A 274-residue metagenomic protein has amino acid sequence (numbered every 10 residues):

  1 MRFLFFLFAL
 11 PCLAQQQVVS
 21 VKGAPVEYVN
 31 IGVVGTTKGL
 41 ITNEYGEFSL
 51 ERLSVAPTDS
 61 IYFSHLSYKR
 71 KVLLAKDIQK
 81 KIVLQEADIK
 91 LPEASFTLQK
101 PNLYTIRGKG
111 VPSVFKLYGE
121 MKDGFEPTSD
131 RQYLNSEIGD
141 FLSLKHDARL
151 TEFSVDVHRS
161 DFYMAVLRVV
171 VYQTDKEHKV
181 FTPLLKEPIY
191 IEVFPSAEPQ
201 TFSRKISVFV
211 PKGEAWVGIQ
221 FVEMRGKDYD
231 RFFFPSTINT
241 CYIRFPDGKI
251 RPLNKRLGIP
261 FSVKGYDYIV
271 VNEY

Functional and structural regions predicted by a protein language model:
M1-V18: Bacterial Sec-dependent N-terminal signal peptides
V21-G35, A56: Short, ordered, surface-exposed loop/turn motifs in non-cytosolic proteins
V29-V33, G46, I61, F96 (+1 more regions): Hydrophobic beta-strand segments
T37-E47: Short, acidic Ser/Thr/Gly-rich low-complexity loop/linker segments typical of extracellular and cell-surface proteins
S49-T58, V210-K212: Short Pro-Gly-centered beta-turn/loop motif in secreted/extracellular proteins
Y62-L74: A short, solvent-exposed loop/turn motif at the edges and junctions of modular extracellular/periplasmic domains
K90-T174, Q220-Y274: Beta-sheet-rich sandwich/jelly-roll-like modules and their strand-loop junctions
A165-N239: Aromatic- and Gly/Pro-enriched, solvent-exposed loop/edge beta-strand patches characteristic of beta-rich domains
